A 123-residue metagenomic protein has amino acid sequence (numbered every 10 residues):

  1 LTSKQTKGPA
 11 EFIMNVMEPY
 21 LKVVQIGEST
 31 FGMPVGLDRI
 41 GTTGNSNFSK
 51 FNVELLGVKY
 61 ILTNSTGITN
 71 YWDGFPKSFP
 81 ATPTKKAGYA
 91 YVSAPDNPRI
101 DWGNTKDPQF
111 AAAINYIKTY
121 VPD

Functional and structural regions predicted by a protein language model:
L1-D123: C-terminal "post-core" interaction segments
